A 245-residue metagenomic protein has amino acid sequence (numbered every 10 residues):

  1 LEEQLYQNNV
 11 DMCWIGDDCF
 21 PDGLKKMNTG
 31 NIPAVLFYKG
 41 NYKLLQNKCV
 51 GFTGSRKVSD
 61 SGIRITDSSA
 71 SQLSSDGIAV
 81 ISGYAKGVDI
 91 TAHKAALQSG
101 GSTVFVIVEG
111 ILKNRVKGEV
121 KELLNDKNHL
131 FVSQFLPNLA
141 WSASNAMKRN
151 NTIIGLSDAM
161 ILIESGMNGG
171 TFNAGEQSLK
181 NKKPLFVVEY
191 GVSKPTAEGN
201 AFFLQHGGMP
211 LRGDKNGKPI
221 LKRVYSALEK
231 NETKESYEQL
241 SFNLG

Functional and structural regions predicted by a protein language model:
Q7-N8, W14-G245: Glycine-biased, small-residue-rich flexible motifs in mid-sequence functional cores and linkers
